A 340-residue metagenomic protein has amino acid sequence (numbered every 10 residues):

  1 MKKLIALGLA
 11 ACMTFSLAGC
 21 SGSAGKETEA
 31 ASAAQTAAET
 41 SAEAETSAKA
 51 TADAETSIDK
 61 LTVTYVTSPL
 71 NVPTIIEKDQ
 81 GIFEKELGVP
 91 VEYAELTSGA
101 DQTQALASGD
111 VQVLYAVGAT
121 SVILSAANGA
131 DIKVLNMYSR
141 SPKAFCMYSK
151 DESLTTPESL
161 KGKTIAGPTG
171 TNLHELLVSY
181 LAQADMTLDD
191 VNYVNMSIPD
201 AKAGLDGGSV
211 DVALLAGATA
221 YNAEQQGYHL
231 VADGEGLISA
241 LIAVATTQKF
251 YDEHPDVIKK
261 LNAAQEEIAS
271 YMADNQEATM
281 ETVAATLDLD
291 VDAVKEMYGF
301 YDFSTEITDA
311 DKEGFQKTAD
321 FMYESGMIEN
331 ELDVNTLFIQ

Functional and structural regions predicted by a protein language model:
M1-A24: Sec-dependent N-terminal signal peptides of Gram-positive bacterial secreted proteins and lipoproteins
L17-A38: Bacterial lipoprotein signal-peptidase II cleavage site
A37, K49-T187, Y193-N195, D211-G217 (+2 more regions): Short, glycine-/small- and polar/acidic-enriched structural segments that line small-molecule recognition paths
G81-V89, S304-E313, D333-V334: Short, solvent-exposed loop/beta-turn-alpha elements that line the ligand-binding surface or hinge of extracytoplasmic
T120, D190-V194, P199-V283: Pocket-lining segment of extracytoplasmic ligand-binding domains
E253-M327: Secondary-structure end/capping motifs
D320-Q340: Conserved C-terminal helix/tail region of periplasmic/extracytoplasmic solute-binding proteins
